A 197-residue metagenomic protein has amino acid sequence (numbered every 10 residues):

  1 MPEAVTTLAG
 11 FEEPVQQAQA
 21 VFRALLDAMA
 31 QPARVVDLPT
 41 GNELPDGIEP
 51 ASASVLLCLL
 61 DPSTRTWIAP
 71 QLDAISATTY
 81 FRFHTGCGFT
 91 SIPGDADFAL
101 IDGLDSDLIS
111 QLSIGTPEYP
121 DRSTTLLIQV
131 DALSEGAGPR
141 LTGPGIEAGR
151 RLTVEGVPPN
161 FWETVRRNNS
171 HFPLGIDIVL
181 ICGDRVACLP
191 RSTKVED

Functional and structural regions predicted by a protein language model:
M1-R65, A69-L72, F83, G183-R185 (+1 more regions): N-terminal, charge-rich interaction modules
I75-C188, T193-D197: Internal, well-folded beta-alpha domain core
